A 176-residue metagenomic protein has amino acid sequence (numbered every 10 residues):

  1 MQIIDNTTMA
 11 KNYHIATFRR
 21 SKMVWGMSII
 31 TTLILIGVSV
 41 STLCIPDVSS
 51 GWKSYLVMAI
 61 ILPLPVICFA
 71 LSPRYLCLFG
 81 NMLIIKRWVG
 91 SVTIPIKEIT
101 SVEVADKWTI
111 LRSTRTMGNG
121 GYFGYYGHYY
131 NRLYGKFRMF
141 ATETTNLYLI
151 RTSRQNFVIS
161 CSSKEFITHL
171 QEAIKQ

Functional and structural regions predicted by a protein language model:
M1-S49, T152-N156: N-terminal membrane-targeting/pre-transmembrane regions
Q2-T17, K86-S153: Non-transmembrane, membrane-adjacent beta-strand/coil modules in membrane-associated proteins and peripheral
D47-I60: Hydrophobic alpha-helical transmembrane segments
V57-R74: Transmembrane alpha-helices and immediately adjacent membrane-cytoplasm interface residues in multi-pass integral
S72-W88, I96: Membrane-helix interface/capping segments
L76, Y148, F157: A broad, low-specificity signal marking well-ordered, structured residues that form hydrophobic/aromatic
C77, T93, S160: Short aromatic/basic micro-patch
R154-Q176: Cytosol-/stroma-facing membrane-proximal "stalk/adaptor" domains immediately downstream of transmembrane anchors
